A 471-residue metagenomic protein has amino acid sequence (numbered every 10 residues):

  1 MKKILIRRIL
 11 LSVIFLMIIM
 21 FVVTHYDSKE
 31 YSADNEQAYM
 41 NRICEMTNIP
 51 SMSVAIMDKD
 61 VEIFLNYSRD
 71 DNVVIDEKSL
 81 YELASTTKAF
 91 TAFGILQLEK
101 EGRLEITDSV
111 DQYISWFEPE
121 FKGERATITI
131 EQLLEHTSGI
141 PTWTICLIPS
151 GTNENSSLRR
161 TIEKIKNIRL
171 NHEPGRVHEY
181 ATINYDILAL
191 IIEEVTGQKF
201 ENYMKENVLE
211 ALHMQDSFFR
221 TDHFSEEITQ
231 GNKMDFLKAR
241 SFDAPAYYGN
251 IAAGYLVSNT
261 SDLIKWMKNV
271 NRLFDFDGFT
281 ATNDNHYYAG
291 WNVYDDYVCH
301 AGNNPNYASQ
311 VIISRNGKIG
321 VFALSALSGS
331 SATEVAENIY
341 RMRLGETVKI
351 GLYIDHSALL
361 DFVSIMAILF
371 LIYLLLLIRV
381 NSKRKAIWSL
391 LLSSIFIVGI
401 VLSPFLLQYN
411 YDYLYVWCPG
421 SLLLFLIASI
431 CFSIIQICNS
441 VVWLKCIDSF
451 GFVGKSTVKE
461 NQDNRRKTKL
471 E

Functional and structural regions predicted by a protein language model:
K2, I6, F21-V61, L65 (+1 more regions): Catalytic loop of the DD-peptidase/beta-lactamase superfamily, centered on the K-T-G motif and neighboring
R8-V22: Hydrophobic membrane-insertion alpha-helices, especially the h-region of bacterial N-terminal signal peptides
A33-D34, E82-S85, L98-P141, L190 (+2 more regions): Active-site helix/loop module of the DD-peptidase/beta-lactamase fold, centered on the serine-lysine SxxK catalytic
Q37-N41, A92, T107, D111 (+9 more regions): Extracytoplasmic/secreted envelope proteins and their assembly/folding machinery, especially bacterial periplasmic
M46-P50, N72-Q132, H172-T182, I251 (+3 more regions): Short active-site loop at a secondary-structure junction that contains or immediately precedes the catalytic residue(s)
E62, G139-I140, N171: Active-site/binding-pocket entry motifs
I63-D71, T161-E163, N232-A239: Acidic-glycine-rich active-site phosphate/pyrophosphate-binding loop
S79-L80, C146-E226, A239-F242, G249-I264: Catalytic-site signature segments of enzymes, centered on catalytic residues
